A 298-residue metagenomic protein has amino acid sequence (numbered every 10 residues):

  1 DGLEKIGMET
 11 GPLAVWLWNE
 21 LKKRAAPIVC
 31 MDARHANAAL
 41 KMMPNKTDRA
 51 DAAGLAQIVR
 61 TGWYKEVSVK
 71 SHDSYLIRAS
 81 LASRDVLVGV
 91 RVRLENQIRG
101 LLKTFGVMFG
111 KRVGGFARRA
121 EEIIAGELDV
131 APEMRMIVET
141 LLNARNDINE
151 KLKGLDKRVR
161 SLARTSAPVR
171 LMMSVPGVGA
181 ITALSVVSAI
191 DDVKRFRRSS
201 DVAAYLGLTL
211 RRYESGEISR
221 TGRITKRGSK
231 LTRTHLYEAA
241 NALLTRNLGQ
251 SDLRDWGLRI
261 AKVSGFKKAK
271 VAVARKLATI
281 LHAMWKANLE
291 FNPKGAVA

Functional and structural regions predicted by a protein language model:
D1-V29, A38-A39: Glycine/alanine-rich phosphate-binding loops at beta-alpha junctions
K22, I28-A79, V86, F116 (+2 more regions): Short alpha-helix plus adjacent loop in nuclease-associated cores
A56-R60, L81-R84, V88-R91, E95 (+5 more regions): Short, amphipathic alpha-helical segments that act as regulatory/interfacial helices in nucleotide-processing proteins
G62-K65, L94-E95, L152, D191-R195 (+2 more regions): Short helix-capping/linker segments at secondary-structure and domain boundaries
S80-L171: Glycine-rich, often acidic, oxyanion-interacting loops/wings at catalytic, nucleic-acid, or phospho-protein interfaces
L171-S174, A180, L184-F266, A298: Phosphate-backbone recognition surface of nucleic-acid-processing proteins
L258-A298: Basic, amphipathic alpha-helical segments enriched in Lys/Arg and hydrophobic/aromatic residues
